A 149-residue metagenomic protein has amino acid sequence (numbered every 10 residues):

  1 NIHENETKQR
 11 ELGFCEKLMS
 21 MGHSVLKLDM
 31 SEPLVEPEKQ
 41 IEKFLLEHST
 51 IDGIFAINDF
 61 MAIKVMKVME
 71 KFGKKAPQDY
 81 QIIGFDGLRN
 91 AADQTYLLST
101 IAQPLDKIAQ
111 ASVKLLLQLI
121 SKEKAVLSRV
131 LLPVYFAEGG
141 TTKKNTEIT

Functional and structural regions predicted by a protein language model:
N1-T149: Bacterial carbohydrate/catabolite-sensing allosteric modules
